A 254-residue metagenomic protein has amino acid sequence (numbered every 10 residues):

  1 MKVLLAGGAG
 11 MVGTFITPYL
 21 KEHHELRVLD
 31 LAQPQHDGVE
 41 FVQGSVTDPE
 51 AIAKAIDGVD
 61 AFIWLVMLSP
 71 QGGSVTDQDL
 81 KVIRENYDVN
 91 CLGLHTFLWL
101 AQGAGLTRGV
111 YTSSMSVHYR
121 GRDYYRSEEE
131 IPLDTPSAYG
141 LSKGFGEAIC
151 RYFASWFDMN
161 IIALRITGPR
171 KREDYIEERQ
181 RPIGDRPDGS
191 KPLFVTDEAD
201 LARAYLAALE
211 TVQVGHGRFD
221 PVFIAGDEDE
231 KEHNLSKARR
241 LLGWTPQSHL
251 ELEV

Functional and structural regions predicted by a protein language model:
V3-H23: N-terminal Rossmann NAD(P)H-binding glycine-rich loop of SDR-like oxidoreductase domains
G44-V89: NAD(P)H-binding glycine-rich loop region in Rossmannoid oxidoreductase-like domains and their noncatalytic homologs
T76-G109: NAD(P)-cofactor binding segment of oxidoreductase domains
T96-P136: Conserved Rossmann-fold NAD(P)-dependent oxidoreductase catalytic core, especially the SDR/UDP-sugar
A138-F145: Active-site helix of classical SDR
I149-R172: Conserved beta-loop-beta element that borders a ligand/cofactor-binding pocket
G168-G184, V195-R218: Alpha-helical substrate-binding/gating segment
R181, F219-T245: Conserved C-terminal active-site "lid" loop/helix of NAD(P)H-dependent oxidoreductases that clamps the redox cofactor
